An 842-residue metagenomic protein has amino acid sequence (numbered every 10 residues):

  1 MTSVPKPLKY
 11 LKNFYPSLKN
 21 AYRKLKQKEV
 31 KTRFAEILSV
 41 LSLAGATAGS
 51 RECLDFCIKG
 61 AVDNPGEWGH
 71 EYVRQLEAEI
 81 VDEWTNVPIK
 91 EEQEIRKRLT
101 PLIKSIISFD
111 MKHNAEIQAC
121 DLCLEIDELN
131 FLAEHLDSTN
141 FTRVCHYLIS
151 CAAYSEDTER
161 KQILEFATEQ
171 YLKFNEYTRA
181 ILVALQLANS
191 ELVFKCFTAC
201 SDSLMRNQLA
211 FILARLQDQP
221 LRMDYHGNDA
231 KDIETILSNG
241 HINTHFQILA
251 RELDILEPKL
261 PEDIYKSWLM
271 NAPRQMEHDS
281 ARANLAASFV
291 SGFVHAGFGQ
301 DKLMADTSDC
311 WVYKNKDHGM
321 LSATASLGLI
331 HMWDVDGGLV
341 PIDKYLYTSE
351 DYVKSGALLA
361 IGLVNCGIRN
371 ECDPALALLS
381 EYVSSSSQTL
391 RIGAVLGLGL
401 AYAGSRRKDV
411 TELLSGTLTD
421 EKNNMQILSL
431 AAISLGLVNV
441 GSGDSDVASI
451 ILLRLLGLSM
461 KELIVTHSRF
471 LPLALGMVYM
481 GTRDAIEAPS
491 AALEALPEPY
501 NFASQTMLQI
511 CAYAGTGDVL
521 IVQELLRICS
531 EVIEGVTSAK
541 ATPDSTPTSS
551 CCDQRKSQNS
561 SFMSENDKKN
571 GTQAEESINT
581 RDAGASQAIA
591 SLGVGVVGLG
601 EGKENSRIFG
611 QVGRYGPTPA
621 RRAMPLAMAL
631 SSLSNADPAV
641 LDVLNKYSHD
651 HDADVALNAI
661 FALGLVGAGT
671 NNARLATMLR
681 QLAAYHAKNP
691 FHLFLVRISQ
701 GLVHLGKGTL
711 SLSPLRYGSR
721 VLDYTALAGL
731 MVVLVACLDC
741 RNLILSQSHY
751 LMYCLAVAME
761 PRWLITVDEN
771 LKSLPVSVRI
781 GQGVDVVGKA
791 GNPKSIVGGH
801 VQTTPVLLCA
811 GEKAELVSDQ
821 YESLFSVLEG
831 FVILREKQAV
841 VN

Functional and structural regions predicted by a protein language model:
M1-D351, V364-Q388, G404-N842: Long internal repeat-built scaffold domains in very large eukaryotic proteins
A357: Classical protein tyrosine phosphatase
